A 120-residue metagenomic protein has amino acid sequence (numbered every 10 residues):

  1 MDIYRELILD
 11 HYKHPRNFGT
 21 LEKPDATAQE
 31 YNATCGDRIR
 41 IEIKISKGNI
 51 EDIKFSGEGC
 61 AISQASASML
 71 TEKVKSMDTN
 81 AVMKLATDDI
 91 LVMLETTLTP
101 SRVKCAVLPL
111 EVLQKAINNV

Functional and structural regions predicted by a protein language model:
M1-E22, T27-A28, E51, M77-V120: C-terminal binding/interaction regions
Q29-T34: Short Gly/Pro-enriched turn/cap motifs at secondary-structure boundaries
C35, E58-S66: Short, thiol/selenol-centered motifs that function as redox-active sites or metal-ligating centers
D37-K47: Short beta-strand elements
N49-G57: Immediate flanking context of iron-sulfur cluster ligation sites
S66-M77: Alpha-helical support elements that line or immediately flank enzyme active sites and cofactor-binding pockets
